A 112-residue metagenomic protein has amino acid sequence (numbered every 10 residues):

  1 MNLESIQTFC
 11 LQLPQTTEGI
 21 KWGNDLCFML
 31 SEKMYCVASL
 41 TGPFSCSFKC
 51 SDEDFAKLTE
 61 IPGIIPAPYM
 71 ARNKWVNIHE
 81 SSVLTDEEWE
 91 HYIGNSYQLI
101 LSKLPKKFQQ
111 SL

Functional and structural regions predicted by a protein language model:
M1-L112: Charge-dense, helix-prone N-terminal extensions
